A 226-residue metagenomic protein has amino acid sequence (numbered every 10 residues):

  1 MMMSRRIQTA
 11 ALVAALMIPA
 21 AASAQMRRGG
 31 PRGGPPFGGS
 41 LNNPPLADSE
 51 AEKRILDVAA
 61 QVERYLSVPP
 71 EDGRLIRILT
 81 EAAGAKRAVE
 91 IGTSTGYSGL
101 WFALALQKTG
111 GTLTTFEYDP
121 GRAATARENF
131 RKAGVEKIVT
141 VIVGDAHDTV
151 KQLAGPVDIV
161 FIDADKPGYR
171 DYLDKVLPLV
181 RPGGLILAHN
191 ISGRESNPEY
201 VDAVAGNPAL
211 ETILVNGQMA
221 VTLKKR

Functional and structural regions predicted by a protein language model:
M1-S4: N-terminal secretory signal peptides that target proteins for export/translocation
R6-V13: N-terminal export leaders
A14-L16, L56: Short, linear, compositionally biased motifs with a strong N-terminal bias
P19-A21: N-terminal signal peptide c-region/cleavage motif recognized by signal peptidases
A24-F161, K166-L187, I191-R226: A short alpha-helical cap/connector motif
